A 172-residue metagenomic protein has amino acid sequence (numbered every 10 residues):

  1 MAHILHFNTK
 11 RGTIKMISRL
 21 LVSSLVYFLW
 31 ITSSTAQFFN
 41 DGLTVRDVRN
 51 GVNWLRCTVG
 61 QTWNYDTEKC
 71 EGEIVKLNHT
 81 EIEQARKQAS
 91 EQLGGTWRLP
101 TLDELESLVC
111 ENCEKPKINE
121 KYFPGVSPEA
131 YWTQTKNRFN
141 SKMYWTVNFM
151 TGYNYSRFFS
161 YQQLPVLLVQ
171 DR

Functional and structural regions predicted by a protein language model:
M1-M16: N-terminal secretory signal peptides that target proteins for export/translocation
M16-Y27: Sec-dependent signal peptide recognition, specifically the positively charged N-region followed immediately by
I31-S33: N-terminal signal peptide c-region/cleavage motif recognized by signal peptidases
T35-L43: Cleaved targeting-peptide boundary
L43, V48-R98, L102-L105, V109-E111: Short aromatic-cysteine micro-motif
E83-T96, L102-M150, D171: An exposed tryptophan-centered "aromatic clamp" motif
W132, F158-R172: Short, structured beta-strand segments at or near domain termini in extracellular proteins/domains
G152-R157: Carbohydrate-recognition loop of C-type lectin domains
